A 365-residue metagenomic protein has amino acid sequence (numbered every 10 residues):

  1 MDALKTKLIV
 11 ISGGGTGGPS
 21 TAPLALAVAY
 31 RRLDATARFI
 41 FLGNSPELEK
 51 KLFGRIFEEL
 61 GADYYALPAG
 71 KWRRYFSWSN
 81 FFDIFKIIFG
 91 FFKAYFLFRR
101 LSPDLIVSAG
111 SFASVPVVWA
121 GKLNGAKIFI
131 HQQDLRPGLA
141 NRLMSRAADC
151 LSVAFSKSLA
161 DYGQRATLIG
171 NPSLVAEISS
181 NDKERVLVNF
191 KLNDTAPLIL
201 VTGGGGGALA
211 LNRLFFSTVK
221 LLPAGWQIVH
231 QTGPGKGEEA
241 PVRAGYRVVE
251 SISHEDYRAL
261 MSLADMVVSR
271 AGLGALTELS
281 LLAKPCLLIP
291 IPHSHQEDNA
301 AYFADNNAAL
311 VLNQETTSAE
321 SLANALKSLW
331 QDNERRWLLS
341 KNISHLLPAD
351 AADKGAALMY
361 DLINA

Functional and structural regions predicted by a protein language model:
T6-G17, L33-K86, I169-N171, R247 (+1 more regions): Conserved nucleotide-sugar phosphate-binding/catalytic loop shared by glycosyltransferases and other
L42, E47-I56, E184, L192-S269 (+4 more regions): Donor-nucleotide binding loops and adjacent catalytic segments primarily of GT-B fold Leloir glycosyltransferases
R73-L105, L123: An amphipathic, basic-hydrophobic alpha-helix
K122-E184: Active-site-proximal region of nucleotide-activated glycan assembly enzymes, centered on histidine/acidic-rich loops
N124, S262-D265, E278-L287, N306: Conserved donor-binding/catalytic loop of nucleotide-activated donor transferases
N306, L312-N313, T317-E334: C-terminal "capping" alpha-helix adjacent to the active site of nucleotide-linked donor transferases in cell-envelope
R335-A349: A short, well-ordered alpha-helix in the C-terminal region of glycosyltransferases
P348-A365: C-terminal alpha-helical cap of glycosyltransferases
